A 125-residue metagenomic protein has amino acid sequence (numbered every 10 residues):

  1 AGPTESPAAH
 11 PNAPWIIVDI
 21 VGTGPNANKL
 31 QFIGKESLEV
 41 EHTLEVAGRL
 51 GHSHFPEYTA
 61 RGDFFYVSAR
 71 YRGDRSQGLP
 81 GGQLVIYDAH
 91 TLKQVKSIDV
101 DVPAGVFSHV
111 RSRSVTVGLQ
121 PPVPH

Functional and structural regions predicted by a protein language model:
A1-H125: Predominantly soluble domains enriched in secretory-pathway, periplasmic, or organellar proteins
